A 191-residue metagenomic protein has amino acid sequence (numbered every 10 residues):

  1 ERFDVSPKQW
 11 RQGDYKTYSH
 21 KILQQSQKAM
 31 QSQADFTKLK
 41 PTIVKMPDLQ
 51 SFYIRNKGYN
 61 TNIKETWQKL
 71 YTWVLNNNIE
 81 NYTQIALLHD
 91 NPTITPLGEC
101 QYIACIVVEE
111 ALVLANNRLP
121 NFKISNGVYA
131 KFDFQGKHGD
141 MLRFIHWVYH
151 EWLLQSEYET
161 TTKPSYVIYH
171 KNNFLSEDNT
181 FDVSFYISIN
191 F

Functional and structural regions predicted by a protein language model:
E1-F191: A solvent-exposed interaction/effector surface
